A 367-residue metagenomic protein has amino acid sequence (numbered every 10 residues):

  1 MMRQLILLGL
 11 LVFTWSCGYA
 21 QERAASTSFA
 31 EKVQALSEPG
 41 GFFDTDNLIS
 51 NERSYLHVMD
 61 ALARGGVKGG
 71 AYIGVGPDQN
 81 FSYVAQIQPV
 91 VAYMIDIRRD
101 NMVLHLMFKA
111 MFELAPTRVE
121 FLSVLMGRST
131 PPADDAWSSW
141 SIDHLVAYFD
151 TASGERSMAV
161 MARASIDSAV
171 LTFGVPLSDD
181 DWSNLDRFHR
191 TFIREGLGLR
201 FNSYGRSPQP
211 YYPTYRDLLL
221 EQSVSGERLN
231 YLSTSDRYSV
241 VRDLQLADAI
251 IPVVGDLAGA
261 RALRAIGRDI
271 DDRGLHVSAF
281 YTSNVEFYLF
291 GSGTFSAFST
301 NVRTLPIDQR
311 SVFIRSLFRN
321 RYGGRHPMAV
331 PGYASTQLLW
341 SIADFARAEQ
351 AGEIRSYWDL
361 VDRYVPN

Functional and structural regions predicted by a protein language model:
M1-Q4: Positively charged n-region of N-terminal signal peptides that target proteins for export
I6-T14: Bacterial N-terminal signal peptides
G18-E22: Boundary at the C-terminal end of the N-terminal hydrophobic targeting segment
R23-R64, A71: Mature N-terminal segment immediately following signal peptide/propeptide cleavage in secreted/periplasmic
V67-D78: Conserved class I S-adenosyl-L-methionine
Q79-I87: Conserved SAM-binding loop of SAM-dependent methyltransferases across substrates and taxa, primarily the Class I
Y93-A249, A348-N367: Class I S-adenosyl-L-methionine-dependent methyltransferase module
G196-N367: Alpha-helical subdomain
